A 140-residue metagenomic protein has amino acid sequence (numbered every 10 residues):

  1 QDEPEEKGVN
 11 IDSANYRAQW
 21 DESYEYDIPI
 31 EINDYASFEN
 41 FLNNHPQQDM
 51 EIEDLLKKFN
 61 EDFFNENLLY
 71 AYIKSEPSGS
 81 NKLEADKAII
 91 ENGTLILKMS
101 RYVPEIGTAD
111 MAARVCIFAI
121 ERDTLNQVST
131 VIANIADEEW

Functional and structural regions predicted by a protein language model:
Q1-W140: Exposed, flexible binding/inhibitory loops of compact, secreted disulfide-stabilized domains
